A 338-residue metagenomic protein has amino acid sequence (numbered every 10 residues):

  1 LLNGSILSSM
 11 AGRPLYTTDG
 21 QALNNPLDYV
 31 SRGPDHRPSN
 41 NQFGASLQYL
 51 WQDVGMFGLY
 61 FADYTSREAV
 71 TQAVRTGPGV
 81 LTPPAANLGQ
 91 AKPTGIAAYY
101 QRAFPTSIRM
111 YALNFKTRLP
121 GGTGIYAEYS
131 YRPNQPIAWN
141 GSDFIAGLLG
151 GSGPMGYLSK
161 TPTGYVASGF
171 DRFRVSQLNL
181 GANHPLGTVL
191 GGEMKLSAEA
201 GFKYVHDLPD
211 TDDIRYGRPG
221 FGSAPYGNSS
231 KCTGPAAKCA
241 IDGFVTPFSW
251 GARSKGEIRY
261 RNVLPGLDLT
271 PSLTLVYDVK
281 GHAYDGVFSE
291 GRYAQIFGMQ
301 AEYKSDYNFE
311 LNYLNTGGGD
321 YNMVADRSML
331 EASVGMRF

Functional and structural regions predicted by a protein language model:
L1, Y49-G58, L119-G122, G187-L196 (+2 more regions): Short loop/turn motifs that connect adjacent beta-strands in outer-membrane beta-barrel proteins
L1-S31, A69-Q101, W139-S168, P209-A240: Solvent-exposed loop segments that connect transmembrane elements
S39-F43, S107-Y111, R172-L178, T246-A252 (+2 more regions): Residues that define the transmembrane beta-barrel architecture of outer-membrane proteins
A45-Y49, L59, L113-T117, A127 (+7 more regions): Residues on the lipid-exposed face of transmembrane beta-strands in outer-membrane beta-barrel proteins
F61-R67, Y131-Q135, H184-L186, A200-H206 (+5 more regions): Transmembrane beta-strands of outer-membrane beta-barrel pores
S66-T71, T82, N134-N140, G150 (+3 more regions): Outer-membrane beta-barrel proteins
S168-D278: C-terminal structural cap/anchor segments
D306, D326-F338: Outer-membrane beta-barrel "beta-signal"
